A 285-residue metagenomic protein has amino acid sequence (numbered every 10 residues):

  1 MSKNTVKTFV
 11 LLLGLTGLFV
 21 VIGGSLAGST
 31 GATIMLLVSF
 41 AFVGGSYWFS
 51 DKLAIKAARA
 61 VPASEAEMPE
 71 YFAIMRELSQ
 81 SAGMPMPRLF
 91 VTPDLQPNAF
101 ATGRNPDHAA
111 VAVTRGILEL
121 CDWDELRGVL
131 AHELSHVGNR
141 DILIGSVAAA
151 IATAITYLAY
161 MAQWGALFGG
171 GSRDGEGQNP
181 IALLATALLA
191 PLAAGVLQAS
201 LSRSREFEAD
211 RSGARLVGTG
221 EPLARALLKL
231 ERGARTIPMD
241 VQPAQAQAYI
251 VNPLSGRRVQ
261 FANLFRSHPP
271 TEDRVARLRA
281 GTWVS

Functional and structural regions predicted by a protein language model:
M1-L12, T33, V43-I181, L192-S285: Polar-ligand-bearing catalytic/cofactor-coordination segments of membrane-embedded or membrane-tethered inner-membrane
G14-V21, S39-F40: Hydrophobic core of alpha-helical transmembrane segments in multi-pass integral membrane proteins
V20-G31: Short, hydrophobic transmembrane alpha-helix segments
A187-L188: Hydrophobic alpha-helical transmembrane segments of integral membrane proteins, especially lipid-exposed positions
